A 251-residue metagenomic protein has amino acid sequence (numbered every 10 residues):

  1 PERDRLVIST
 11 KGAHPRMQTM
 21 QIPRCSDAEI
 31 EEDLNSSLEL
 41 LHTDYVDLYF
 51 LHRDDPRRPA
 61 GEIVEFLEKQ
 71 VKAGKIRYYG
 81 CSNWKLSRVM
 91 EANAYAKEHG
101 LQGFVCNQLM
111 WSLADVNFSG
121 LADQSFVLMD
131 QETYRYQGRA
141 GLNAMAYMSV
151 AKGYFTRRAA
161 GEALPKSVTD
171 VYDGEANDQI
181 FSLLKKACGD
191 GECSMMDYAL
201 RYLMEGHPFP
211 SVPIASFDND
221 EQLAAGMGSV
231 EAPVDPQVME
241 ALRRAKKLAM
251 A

Functional and structural regions predicted by a protein language model:
P1-V7, L38-H42, E68-V71, A96-Q102: Acidic (Asp/Glu)-rich catalytic clusters
D4-M17, C106-W111: A short, structured active-site edge motif that brings together acidic residues
P15-Q21, D115-G120: A short acidic, helix-capping loop that chelates divalent metal ions and anchors anionic groups
R16-A28, R57: Active-site mouth loops of central-metabolism enzymes
Q18-Q21, F50, L183-K185: Short glycine/proline- and acidic residue-enriched helix-loop micro-motifs that form flexible lids or anion-recognition
C25-L41, M90-A94: Short, acidic/polar
L38-P59: Active-site groove signature of glycoside hydrolases
D54, R58-M250: Beta/alpha (TIM)-barrel catalytic core signal, keyed to glycine-rich beta->alpha loops juxtaposed to Asp/Glu that bind
